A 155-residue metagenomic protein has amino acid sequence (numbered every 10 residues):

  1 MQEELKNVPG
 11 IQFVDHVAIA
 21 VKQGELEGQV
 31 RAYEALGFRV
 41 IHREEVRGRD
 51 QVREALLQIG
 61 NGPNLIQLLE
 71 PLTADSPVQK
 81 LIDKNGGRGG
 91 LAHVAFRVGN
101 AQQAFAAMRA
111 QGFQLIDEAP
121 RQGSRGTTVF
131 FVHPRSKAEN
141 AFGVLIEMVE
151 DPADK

Functional and structural regions predicted by a protein language model:
M1-G10, E45, R53-Q58, L65-L69 (+2 more regions): Vicinal oxygen chelate
M1-V52: Long, hydrophobic N-terminal alpha-helical segment
D15, A55, A92: Residue-level detector of short, conserved catalytic/binding motifs and their immediate flanks
D15, D50, D75, D83 (+2 more regions): Acidic-enriched, low-complexity/disordered segments with a strong bias for Aspartate over Glutamate
V21-L36, V40, G60, T73-R135: Vicinal oxygen chelate
